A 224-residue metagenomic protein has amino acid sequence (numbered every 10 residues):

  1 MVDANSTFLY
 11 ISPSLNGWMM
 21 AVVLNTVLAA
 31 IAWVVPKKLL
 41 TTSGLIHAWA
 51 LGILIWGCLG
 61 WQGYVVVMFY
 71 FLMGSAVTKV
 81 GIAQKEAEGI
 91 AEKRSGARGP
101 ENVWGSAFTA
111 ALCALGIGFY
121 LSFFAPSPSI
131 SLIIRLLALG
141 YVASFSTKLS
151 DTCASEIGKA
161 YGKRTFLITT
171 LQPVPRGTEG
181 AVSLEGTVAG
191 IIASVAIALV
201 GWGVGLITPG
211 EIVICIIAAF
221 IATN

Functional and structural regions predicted by a protein language model:
V2-N224: Interhelical loop and helix-boundary elements at the membrane-water interface of polytopic inner-membrane proteins
